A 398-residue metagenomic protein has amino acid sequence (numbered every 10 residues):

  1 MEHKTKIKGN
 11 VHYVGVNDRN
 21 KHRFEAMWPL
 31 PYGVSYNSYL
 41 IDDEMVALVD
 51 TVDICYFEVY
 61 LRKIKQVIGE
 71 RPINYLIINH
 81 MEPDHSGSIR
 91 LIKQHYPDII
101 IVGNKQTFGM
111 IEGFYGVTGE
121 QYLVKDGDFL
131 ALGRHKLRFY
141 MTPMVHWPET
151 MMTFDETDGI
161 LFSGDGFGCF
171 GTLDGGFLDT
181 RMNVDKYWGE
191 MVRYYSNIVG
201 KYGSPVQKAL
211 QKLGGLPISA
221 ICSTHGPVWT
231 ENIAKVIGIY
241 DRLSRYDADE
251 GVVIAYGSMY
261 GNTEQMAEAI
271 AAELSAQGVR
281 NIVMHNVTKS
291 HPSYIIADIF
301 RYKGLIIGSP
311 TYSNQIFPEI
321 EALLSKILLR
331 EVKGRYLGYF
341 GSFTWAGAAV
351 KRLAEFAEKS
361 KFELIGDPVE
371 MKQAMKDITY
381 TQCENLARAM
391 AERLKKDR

Functional and structural regions predicted by a protein language model:
K4-I68, M152-D155, G159-S163, T263: Conserved beta-strand hairpin/beta-sheet module of binuclear metal-dependent hydrolase folds, prominently
T5-G9, V102-T150, K208: Metallo-beta-lactamase
E44, C55-V102: Active-site metal-binding motif and surrounding structural segment of the metallo-beta-lactamase
M45-A47, Y75, G159-F162, A220 (+3 more regions): Structural motif
V49-T51, N74-M81, I101-K105, L161-G164 (+1 more regions): Active-site neighborhood of phospho(di)ester-bond hydrolases with catalytic His/Asp-centered motifs
S88, S290-I295: Short acidic active-site motifs
L173, F177, N183-I221, H225-V228 (+2 more regions): FMN-binding flavodoxin-like domain, especially the glycine-rich phosphate-binding loop
G226-D249: Terminal amphipathic helices with adjacent charged low-complexity linkers/tails
